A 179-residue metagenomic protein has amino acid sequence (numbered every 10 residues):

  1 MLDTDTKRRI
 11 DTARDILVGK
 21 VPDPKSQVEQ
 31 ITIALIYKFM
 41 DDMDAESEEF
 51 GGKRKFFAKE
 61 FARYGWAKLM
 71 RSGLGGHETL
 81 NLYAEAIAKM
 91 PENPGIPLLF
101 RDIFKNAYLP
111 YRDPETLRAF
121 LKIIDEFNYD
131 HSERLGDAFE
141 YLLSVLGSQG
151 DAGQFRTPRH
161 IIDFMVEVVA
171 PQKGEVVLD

Functional and structural regions predicted by a protein language model:
M1-K173: Non-catalytic, mostly N-terminal accessory regions of nucleic-acid modification and defense proteins
D179: Class I SAM-dependent methyltransferase core
